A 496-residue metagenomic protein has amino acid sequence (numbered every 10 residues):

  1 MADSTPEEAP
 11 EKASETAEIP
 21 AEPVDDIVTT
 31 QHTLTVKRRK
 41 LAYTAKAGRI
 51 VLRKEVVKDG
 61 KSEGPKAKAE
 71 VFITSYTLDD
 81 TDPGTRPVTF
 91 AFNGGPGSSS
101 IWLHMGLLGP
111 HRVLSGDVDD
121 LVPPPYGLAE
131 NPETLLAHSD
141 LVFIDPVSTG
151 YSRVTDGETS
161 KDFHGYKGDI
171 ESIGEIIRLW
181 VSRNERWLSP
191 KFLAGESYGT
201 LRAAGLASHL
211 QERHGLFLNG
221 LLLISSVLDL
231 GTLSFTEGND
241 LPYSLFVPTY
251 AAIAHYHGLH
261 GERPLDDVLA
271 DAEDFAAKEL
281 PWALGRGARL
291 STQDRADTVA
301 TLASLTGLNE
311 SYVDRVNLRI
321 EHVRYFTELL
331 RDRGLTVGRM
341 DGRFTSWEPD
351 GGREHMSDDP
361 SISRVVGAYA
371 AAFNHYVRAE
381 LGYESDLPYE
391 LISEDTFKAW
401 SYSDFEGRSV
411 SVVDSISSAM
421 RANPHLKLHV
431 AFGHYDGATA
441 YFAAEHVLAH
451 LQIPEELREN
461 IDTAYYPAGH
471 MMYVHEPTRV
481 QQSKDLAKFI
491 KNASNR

Functional and structural regions predicted by a protein language model:
A2-E15, V57-D162, A449: N-terminal cap/lid subdomain of alpha/beta-hydrolase-fold enzymes
H111-L114, Q211-G307: A catalytic-pocket lid/entrance helix-loop region that shapes and gates access to the active site across common
L136-S139, P146, F163-S182: Alpha/beta-hydrolase active-site loop
E185-Y198: Alpha/beta-hydrolase fold nucleophile elbow
G199-A204: Catalytic nucleophile loop
G205, R315, L426, A440-H450: Short alpha-helix in the alpha/beta-hydrolase fold that links the catalytic acid
G287-A438: Alpha/beta-hydrolase fold catalytic core
P467-T478: Catalytic histidine-centered segment of alpha/beta-hydrolase-like enzymes
